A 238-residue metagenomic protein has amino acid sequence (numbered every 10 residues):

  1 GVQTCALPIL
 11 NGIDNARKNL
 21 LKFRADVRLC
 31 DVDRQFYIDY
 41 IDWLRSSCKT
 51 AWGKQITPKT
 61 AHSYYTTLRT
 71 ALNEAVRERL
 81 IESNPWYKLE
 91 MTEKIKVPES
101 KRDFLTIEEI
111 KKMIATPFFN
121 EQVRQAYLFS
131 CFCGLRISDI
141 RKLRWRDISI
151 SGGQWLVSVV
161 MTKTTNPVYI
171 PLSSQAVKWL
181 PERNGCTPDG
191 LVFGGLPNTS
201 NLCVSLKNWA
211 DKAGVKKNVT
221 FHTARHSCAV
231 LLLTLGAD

Functional and structural regions predicted by a protein language model:
G1-L7: Short, small-residue-biased leader/transition segments that mark boundaries at the very start of proteins
P8-F23, D33-D42, W52-E74, L172: Non-catalytic DNA-binding core/recognition domains of DNA-processing enzymes
V32, S63, V123, L196-S200 (+1 more regions): Short basic/aromatic active-site micro-motif
S47-T57, K216-N218: Short helix/loop segment immediately N-terminal to the Walker
K54-P58, H62-T67, R77-I137, R141 (+3 more regions): Basic, Lys/Arg- and aromatic-enriched nucleic-acid-binding interface segment
R77, L128, F132, S138-D139 (+2 more regions): C-terminal catalytic core of tyrosine-transesterase DNA break-rejoin enzymes
E99, T162-E182, T187-N208: C-terminal catalytic core of Y-nucleophile DNA break-rejoin enzymes
K142-I148: A short, basic/aromatic helix-end/turn motif that makes direct DNA contacts
